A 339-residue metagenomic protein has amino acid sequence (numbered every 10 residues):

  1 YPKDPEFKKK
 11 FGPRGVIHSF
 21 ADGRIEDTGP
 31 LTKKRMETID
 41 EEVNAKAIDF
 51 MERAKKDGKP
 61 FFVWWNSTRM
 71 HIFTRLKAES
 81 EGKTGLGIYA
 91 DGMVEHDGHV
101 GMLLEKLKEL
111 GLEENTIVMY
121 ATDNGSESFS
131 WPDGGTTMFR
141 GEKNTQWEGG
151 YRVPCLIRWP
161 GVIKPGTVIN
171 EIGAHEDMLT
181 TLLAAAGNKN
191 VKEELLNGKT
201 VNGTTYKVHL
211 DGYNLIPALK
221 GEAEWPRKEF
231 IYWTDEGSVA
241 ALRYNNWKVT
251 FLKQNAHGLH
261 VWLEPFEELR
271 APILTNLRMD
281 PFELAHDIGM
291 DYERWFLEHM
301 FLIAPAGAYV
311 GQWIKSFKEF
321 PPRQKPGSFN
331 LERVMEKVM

Functional and structural regions predicted by a protein language model:
Y1-I25, F73, F129-V153, H260: Core domains of carbohydrate- and sulfate-ester-processing enzymes
D22-M36: Short glycine/proline- and acidic residue-enriched helix-loop micro-motifs that form flexible lids or anion-recognition
D27-T28, A45-D91, E127-F129, D133-T137: Active-site His/acidic residue clusters
K56-V63, L112-V118, R152-V153, E224-K228 (+1 more regions): Loop/turn elements at helix/coil->beta-strand transitions in domains of secreted/extracellular proteins
K59-P60, N66, E95-W131: Metal-dependent active-site segment of extracytoplasmic phospho-/sulfohydrolases and closely related
V63-F73, Y120-S128, Y232-G237, F320-E332: Short, solvent-exposed turn/loop segments enriched in Gly/Ser/Thr/Pro and often Arg
S126-E148, I163-T167, E171, E176-L284: C-terminal cap/loop subdomain of S1 sulfatases and analogous C-terminal strand-loop tails that border
Y244, V249, N255-A256, L263-I273 (+1 more regions): Long, internal low-complexity/basic segments
